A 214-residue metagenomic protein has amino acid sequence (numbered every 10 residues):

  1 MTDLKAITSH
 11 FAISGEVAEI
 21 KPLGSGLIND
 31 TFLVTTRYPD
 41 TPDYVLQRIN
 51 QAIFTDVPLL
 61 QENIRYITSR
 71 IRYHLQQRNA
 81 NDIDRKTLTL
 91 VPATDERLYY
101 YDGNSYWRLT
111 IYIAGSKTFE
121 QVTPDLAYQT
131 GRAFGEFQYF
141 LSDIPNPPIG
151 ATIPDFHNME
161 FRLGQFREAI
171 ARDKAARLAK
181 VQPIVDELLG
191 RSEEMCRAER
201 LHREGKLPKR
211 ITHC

Functional and structural regions predicted by a protein language model:
M1-K21, I67, I71: Juxta-kinase regulatory segment immediately upstream of eukaryotic protein kinase catalytic domains
I13-Y38: ATP-binding glycine-rich phosphate-binding loop
K21, S25, Q47-P58, I113-Y128 (+1 more regions): ATP-dependent phospho-/nucleotidyl transfer catalytic cores
T31-L33, L109, I211: Conserved hydrophobic/aromatic beta-strand scaffold that supports enzyme active sites
V34, I64-Y73, C196-R197: Short, well-ordered amphipathic alpha-helices
V34-T36, T110, L188: Short beta-strand element of the conserved SAM-dependent methyltransferase core
T41-R65, R72-P148: ATP-binding pocket architecture of kinase catalytic cores
